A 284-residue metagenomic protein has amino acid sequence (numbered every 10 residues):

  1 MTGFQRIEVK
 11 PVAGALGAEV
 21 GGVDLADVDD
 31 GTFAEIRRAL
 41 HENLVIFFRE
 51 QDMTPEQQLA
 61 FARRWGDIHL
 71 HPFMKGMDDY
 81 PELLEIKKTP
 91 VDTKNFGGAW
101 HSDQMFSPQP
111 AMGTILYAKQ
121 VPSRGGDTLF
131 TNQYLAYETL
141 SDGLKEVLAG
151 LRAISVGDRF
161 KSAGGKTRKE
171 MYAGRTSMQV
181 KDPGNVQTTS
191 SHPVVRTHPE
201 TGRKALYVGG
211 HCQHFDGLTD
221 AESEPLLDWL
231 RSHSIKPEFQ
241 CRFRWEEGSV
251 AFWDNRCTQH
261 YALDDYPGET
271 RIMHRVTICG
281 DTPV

Functional and structural regions predicted by a protein language model:
T2-F252, R256-V284: Fe(II)/2-oxoglutarate oxygenase catalytic core
